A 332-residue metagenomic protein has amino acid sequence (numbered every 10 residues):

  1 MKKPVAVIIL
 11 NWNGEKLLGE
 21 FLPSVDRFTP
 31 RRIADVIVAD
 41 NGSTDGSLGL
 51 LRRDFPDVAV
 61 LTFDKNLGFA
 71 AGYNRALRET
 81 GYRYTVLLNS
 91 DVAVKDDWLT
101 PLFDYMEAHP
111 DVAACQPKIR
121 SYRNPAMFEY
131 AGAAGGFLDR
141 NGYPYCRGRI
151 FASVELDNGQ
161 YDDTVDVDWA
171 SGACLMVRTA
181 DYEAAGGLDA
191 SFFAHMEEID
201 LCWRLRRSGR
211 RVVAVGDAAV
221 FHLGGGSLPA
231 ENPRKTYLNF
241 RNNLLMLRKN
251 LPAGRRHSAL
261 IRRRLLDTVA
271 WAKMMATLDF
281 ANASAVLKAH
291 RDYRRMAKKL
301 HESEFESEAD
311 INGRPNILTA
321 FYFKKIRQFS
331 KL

Functional and structural regions predicted by a protein language model:
I8, S208-F305, A309-N316, A320: Active-site-adjacent helix/loop segment of glycosyltransferases that harbors family-specific signature motifs
P23-I33: Short, acidic, metal-binding catalytic loop of nucleotide-sugar glycosyltransferases
S24, D40-G49, K65: A conserved acidic beta->alpha catalytic loop
I33-G42, L61-F63: Short beta-strand/loop segment that forms part of the nucleotide-sugar
L48-E79: Conserved donor nucleotide-binding strand/loop of the catalytic core
T85: Short aromatic/hydrophobic "clamp" motif used to bind/position activated sugar donors
A93-Y143: Conserved donor NDP-sugar-binding/catalytic core segment of glycosyltransferases
D162-A219: A short, conserved alpha-helix in the catalytic core of glycosyltransferases
